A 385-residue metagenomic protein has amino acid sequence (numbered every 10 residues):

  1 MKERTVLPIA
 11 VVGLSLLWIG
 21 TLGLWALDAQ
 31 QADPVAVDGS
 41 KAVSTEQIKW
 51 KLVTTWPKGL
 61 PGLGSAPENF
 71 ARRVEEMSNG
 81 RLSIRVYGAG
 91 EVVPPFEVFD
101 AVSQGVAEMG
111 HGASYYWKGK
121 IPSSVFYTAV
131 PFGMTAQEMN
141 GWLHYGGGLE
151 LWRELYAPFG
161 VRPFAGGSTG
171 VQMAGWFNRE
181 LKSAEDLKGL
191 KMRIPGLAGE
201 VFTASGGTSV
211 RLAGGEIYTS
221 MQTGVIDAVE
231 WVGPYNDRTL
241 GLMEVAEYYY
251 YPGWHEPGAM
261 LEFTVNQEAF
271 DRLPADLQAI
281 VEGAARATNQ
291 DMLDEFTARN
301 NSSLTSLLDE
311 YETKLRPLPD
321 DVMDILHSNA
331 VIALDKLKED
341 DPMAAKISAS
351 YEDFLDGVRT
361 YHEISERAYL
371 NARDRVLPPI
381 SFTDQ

Functional and structural regions predicted by a protein language model:
K2-M134, E138, A157, P163-Q385: N-terminal secretory/targeting leader peptides
Q137-L155: A gly/proline- and charged-residue-enriched helix-loop-helix capping module
